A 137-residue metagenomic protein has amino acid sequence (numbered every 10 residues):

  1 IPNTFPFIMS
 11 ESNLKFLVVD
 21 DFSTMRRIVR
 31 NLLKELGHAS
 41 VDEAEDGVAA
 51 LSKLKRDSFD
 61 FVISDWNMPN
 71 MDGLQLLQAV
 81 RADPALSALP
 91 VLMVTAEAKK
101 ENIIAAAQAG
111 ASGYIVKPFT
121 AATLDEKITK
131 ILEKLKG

Functional and structural regions predicted by a protein language model:
S23-D42: Two-component/phosphorelay signaling modules centered on CheY-like receiver
E43-S52, G73: Helix N-cap/capping motif at the beta->alpha junctions
S52, L74-S87: Short amphipathic alpha-helix used as the core "switch/output" element in two-component signaling
D57-I63: Active-site beta3 strand of CheY-like receiver
M68: Receiver (REC) domain active-site loop signature in two-component systems and cognate sites in sensor histidine kinases
F119-I128: C-terminal output helix
